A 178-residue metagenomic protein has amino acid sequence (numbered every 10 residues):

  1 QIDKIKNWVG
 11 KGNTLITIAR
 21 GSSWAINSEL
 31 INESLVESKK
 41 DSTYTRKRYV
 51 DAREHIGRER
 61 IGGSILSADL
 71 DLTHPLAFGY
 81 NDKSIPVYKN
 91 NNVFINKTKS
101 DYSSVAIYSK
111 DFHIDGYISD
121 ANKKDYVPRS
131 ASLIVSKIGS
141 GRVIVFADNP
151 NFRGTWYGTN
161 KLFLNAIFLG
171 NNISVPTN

Functional and structural regions predicted by a protein language model:
Q1-A25, S140, F146, A166: Short alpha-beta junction capping motif
Q1-I2, V9, T17-I18, I61 (+2 more regions): Active-site-proximal structural scaffolding
D3-I5, E54-H55, G63-I65, N90-V93 (+2 more regions): Generic recognition of flexible, low-complexity loop/linker segments
V9, N13, E29-N32, Y80 (+3 more regions): Alpha-helix capping/termination and helix-coil
R20, L72, S132: Residues that flank catalytic or metal-binding motifs in active/ligand-binding sites
R20-G21, E37-S38, D148, N178: Proline- and acidic/polar-enriched loop/turn elements at helix boundaries
S23-D115: An acidic, glycine-rich "communication" segment
N81, I85, D101, I107-N178: Extracellular ligand-binding/catalytic regions of CAZymes and related secreted enzymes and adhesion modules
